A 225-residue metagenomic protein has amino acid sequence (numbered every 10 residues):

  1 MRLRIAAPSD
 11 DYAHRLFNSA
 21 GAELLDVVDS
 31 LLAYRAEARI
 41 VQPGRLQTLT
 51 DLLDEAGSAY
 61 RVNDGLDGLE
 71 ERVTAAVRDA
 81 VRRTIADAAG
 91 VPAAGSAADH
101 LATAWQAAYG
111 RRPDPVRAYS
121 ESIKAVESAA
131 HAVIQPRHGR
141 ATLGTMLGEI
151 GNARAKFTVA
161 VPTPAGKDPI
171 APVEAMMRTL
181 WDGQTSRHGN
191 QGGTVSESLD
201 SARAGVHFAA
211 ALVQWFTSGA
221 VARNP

Functional and structural regions predicted by a protein language model:
M1-D99: Internal, Lys/Arg-enriched amphipathic helical interaction segments that engage polyanionic partners
M1-P8, Y12, L25-V28, T48-D51 (+3 more regions): Long, charged low-complexity segments
R15, A88-G95, Y109-R117, K167-A171 (+1 more regions): Short, solvent-exposed segments of well-ordered alpha helices
G21-L25, A97, Y119-S122, V126 (+2 more regions): Short runs of predominantly hydrophobic/aromatic residues within well-ordered alpha helices that form helix-helix
A33, S58, Q106, A130-H138 (+2 more regions): Charged/polar positions within long, soluble alpha-helices
R35-A38, A56, Y60, A88-V91 (+6 more regions): Short secondary-structure junctions and interdomain/linker hinges
Q42, N63, A118, A132-V133 (+5 more regions): General "foldedness" signal
G68-N152, A222: Amphipathic alpha-helical interface elements
